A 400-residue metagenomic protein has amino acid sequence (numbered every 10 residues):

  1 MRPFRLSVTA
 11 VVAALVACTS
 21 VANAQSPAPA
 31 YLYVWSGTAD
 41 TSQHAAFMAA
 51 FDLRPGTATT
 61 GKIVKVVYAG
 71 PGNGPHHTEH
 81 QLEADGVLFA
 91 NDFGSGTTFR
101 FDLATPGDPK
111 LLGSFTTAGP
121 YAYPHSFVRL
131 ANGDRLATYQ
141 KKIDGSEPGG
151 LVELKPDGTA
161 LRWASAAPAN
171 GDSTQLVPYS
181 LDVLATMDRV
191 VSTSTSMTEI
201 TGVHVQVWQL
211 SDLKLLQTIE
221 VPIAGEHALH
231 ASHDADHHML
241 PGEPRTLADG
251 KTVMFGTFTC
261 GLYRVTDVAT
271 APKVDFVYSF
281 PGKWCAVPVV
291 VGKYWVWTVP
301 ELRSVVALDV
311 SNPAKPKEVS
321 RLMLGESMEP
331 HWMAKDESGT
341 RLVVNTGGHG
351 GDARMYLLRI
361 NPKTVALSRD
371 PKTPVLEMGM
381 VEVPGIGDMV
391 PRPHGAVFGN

Functional and structural regions predicted by a protein language model:
S26-A28, L82-A84, R129-N132, A185-M187 (+3 more regions): Residue-level detector of Asp-centered blade-edge/turn motifs that repeat once per structural unit in beta-propeller
T41-H44, F93-S95, I143-P148, M197-V203 (+4 more regions): Short, solvent-exposed loop/turn segments at conserved positions within beta-propeller repeat blades
F51-T59, R100-P109, P156-T159, V207-L216 (+3 more regions): Short loop/turn segments immediately following beta-strands, especially the blade-tip and inter-blade linker loops
T60-R129: Blade-loop segments of beta-propeller domains
I63-P75, G113-P120, R162-P178, Q217-M239 (+3 more regions): Surface-exposed loop and turn segments in beta-propeller and other repeat-based domains that flank or scaffold
L103-A185, S194-S196: Asp-box/WD-like beta-propeller blade repeats and closely related beta-sheet repeat scaffolds
L176, L181-V306: Beta-propeller domains
P281-I360: Loop/turn-rich, solvent-exposed surfaces of beta-rich toroidal or solenoidal domains
